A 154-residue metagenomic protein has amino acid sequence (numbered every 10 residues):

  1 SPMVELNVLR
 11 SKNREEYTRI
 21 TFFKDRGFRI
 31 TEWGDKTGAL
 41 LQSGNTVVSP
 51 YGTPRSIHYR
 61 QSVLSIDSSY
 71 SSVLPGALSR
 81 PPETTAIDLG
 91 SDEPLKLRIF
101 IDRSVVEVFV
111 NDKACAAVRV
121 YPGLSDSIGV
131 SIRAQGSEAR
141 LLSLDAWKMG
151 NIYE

Functional and structural regions predicted by a protein language model:
S1-E154: Beta-rich accessory regions
